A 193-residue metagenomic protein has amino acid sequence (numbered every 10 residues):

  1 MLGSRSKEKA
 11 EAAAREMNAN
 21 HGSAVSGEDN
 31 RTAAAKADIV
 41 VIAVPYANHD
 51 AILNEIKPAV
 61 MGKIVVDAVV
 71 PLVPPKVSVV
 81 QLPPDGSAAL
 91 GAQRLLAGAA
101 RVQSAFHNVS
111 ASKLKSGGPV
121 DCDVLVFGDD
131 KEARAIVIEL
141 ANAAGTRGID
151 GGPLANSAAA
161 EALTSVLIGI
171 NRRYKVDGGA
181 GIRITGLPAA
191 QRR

Functional and structural regions predicted by a protein language model:
M1-I39, A47-A51, E55-A59: Conserved N-terminal Rossmann-fold NAD(P) cofactor-binding segment
L2, V65-D67, V126: Structural beta-sheet core signal
G27, R101-A105, I149-G151: General beta-strand structural signal in soluble alpha/beta enzymes
D38-V41, V66-D67: N-terminal Rossmann-like NAD(P) cofactor-binding module of classical short-chain dehydrogenase/reductase
V41-N48, Q81-D85: Active-site glycine- and acidic-residue-rich loops that bind and position anionic ligands or nucleotide-like cofactors
P45-N48, N108-V109, D130-E132: Short beta->alpha connector loops
M61, V69-S116, A133: Rossmann-fold NAD(P)-binding glycine/threonine-rich loop
C122-R193: Active-site-lining helix/loop region of Rossmann-like oxidoreductase modules
